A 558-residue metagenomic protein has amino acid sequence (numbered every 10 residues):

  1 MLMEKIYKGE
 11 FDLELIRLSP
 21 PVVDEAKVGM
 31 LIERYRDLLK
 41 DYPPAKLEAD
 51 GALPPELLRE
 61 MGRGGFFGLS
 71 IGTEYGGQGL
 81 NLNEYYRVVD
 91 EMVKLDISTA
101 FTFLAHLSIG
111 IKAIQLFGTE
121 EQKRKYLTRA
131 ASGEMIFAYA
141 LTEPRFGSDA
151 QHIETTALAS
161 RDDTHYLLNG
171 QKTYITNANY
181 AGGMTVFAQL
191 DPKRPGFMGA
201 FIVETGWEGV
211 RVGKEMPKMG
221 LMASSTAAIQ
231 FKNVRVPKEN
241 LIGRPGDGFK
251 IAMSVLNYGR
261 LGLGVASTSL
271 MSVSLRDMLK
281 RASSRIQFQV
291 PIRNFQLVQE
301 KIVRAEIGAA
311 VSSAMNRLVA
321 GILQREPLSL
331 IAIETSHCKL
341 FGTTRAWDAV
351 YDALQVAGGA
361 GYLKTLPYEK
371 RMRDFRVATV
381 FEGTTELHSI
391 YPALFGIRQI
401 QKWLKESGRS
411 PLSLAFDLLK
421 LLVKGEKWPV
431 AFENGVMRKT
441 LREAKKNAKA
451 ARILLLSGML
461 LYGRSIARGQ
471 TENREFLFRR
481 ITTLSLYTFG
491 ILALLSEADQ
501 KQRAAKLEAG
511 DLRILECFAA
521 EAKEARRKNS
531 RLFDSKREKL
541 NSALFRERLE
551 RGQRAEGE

Functional and structural regions predicted by a protein language model:
M1-A105, K112, F117-K125, R129-I136 (+4 more regions): Amphipathic, small/basic residue-rich leader segments at the start of a protein or domain
M1-D12, A360-A444, D534-E558: Glycine-rich phosphate/cofactor-binding loops in nucleotide/flavin-utilizing enzymes
G29, L58, Q296-L297, A332-H337 (+2 more regions): Short, charged, amphipathic alpha-helical segments
T155-A159: A structural signal for short hydrophobic beta-strand segments in well-ordered beta-sheet cores
T164-V212: A short core secondary-structure module
R211-S313, S336, V377-F381, T385 (+3 more regions): Glycine-rich beta->alpha junctions and the first turn(s) of the following alpha-helix
V298-R304, G308-E326, E334, F341-T343 (+2 more regions): Acidic/histidine-rich catalytic neighborhood
A310-F341, L354-Q355, A467, G490-A520 (+2 more regions): C-terminal helix-coil-helix/basic helical segment that borders enzyme active sites and/or dimer interfaces and provides
